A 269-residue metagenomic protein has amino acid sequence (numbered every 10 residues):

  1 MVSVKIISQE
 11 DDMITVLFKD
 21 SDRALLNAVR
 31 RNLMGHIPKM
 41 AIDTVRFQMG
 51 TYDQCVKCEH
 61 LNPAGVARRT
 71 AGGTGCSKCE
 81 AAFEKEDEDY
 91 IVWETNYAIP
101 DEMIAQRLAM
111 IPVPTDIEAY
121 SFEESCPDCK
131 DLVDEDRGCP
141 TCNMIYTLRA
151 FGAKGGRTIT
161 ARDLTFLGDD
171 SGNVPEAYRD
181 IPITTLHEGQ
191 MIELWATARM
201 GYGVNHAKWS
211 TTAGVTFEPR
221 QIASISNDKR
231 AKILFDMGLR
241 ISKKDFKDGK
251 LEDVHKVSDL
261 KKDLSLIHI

Functional and structural regions predicted by a protein language model:
M1-E59, R68, G72, C76-L266: Protein-protein interaction/assembly regions in multi-subunit complexes
